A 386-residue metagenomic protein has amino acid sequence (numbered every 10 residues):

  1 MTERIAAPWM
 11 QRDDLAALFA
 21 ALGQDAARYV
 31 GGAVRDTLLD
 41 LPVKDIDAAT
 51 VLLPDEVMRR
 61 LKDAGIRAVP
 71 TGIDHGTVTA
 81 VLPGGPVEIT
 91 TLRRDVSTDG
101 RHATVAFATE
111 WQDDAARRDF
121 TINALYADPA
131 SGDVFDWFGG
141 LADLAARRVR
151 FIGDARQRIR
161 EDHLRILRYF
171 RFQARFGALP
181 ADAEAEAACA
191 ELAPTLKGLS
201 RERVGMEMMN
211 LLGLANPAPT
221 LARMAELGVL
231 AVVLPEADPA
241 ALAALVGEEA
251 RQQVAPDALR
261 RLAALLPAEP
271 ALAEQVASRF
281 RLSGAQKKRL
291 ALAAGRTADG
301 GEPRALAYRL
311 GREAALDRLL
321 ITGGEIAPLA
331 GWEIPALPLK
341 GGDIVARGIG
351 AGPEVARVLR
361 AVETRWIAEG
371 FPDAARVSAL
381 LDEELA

Functional and structural regions predicted by a protein language model:
M1-A386: Catalytic cores of the polymerase beta-like nucleotidyltransferase superfamily and closely associated nucleotide
